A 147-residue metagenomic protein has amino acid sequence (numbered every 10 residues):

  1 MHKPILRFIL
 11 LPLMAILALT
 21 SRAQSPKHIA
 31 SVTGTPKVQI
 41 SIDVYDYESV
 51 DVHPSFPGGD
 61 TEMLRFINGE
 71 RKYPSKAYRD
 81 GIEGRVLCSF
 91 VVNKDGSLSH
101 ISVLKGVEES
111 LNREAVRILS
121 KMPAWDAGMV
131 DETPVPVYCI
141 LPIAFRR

Functional and structural regions predicted by a protein language model:
H2-L10, L19-R147: Charge-biased low-complexity segments
